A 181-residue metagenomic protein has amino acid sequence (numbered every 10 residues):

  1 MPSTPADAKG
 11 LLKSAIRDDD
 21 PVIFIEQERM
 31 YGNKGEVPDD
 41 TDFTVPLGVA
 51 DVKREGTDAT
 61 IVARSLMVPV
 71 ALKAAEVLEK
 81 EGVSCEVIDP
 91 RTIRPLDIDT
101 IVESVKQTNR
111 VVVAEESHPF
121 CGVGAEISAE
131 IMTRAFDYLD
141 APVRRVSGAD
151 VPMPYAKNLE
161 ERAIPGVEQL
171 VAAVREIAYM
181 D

Functional and structural regions predicted by a protein language model:
M1-D18: Conserved thiamine diphosphate
D19-D20, N109: Residue-level detector of structured alpha->beta connecting loops
D20-P21, D58: Short, surface-exposed beta-edge/turn micro-motifs
E28-D181: Thiamine diphosphate
